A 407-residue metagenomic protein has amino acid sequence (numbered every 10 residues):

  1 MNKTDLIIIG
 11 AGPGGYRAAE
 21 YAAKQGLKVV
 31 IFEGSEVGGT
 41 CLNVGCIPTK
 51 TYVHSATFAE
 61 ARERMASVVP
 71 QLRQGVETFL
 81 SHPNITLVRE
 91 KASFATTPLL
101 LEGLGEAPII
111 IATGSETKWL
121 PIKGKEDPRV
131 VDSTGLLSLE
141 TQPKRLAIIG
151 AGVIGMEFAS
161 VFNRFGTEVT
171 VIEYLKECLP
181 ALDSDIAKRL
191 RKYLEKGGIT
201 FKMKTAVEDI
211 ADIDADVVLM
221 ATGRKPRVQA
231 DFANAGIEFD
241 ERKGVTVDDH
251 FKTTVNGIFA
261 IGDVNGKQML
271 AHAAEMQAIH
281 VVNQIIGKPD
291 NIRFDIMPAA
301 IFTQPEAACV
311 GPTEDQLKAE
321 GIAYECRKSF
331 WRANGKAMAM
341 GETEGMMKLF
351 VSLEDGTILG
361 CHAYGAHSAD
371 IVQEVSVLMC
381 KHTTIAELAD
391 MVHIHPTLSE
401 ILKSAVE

Functional and structural regions predicted by a protein language model:
N2, T40-E106, A181-F201, T205 (+2 more regions): N-terminal Rossmann-like dinucleotide/flavin-binding domain of flavoprotein oxidoreductases that bind FAD/FMN
T4-L6, A11-Q71, V161-A181, D370: Beta1-alpha1 glycine-rich phosphate/pyrophosphate-binding loop at the start of Rossmann-like nucleotide-binding domains
I7-I9, A92, L104-G114, I149 (+3 more regions): Short hydrophobic core segments
I9-P13, R17-S35, T40, I47 (+4 more regions): Flexible, glycine-rich terminal cap/loop adjacent to redox cofactors in electron-transfer oxidoreductases
C46, T113-E168, I172, F201 (+3 more regions): Glycine-rich dinucleotide-binding loop and its adjacent helix/turn
V68-R73, E77, L137-S138, P143-A147 (+3 more regions): Rossmann-like dinucleotide-binding cores of NAD(P)H-dependent redox enzymes
N84-R89, S93-L99, F165-D249: A Rossmann-like FAD-binding core segment of flavoenzymes
E126-T141, I213, V217-I286: FAD-site-proximal beta/loop scaffold in flavoenzymes
